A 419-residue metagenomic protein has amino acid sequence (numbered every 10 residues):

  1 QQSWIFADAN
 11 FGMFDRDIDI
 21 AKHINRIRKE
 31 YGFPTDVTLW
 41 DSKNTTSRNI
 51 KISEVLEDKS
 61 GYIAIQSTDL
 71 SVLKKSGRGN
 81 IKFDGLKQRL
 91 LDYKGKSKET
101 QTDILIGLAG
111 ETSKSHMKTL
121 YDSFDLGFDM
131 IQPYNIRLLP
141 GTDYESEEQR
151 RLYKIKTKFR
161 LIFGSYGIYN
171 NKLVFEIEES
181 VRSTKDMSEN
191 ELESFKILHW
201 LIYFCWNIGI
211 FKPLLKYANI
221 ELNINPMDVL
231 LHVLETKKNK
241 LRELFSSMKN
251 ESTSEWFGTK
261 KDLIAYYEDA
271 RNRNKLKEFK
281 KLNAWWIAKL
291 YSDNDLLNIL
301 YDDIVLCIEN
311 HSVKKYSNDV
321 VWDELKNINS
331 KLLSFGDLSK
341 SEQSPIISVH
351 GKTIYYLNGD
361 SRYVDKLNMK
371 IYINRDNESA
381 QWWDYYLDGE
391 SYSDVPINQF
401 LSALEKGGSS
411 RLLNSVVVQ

Functional and structural regions predicted by a protein language model:
Q1-T102, I106-L108: Conserved SAM/AdoMet-binding glycine-rich loop
D15, S71-G77, I106-K114, G127-E189 (+1 more regions): Flexible glycine/acidic-rich beta-alpha junction loops that bind and position SAM and/or redox cofactors in anaerobic
N25, K87-L90, K94, H116-F124 (+2 more regions): Short, well-ordered alpha-helical packing segments
R28, S97, G127-M130, N135 (+1 more regions): A generic secondary-structure signal for well-formed alpha-helical elements
E30, S53, D122-G127, T184-K185: A general structural signal for short secondary-structure junctions and capping/turn motifs
N49-I52, A109-D125: Catalytic cores of alpha/beta
F83, S113-H116, L192: Residues at or immediately preceding the N-termini of alpha-helices
E179-Q419: Radical SAM enzyme core and accessory elements
